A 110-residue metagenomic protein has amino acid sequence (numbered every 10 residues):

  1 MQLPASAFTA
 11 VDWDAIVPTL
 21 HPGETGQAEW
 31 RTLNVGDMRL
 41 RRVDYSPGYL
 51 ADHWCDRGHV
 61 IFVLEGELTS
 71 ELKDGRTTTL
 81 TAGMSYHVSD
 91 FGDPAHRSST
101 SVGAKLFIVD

Functional and structural regions predicted by a protein language model:
M1-R42: A short, N-terminal "cap"/entry segment at the start of jelly-roll beta-barrel domains of the cupin/DSBH fold
G36-C55, S89-G92: Conserved short histidine dyad/triad with adjacent acidic residue
Y45, W54-S70: Short, conserved beta-strand element in jelly-roll/cupin
L50, E67-E71, S85: Short beta-strand segments in beta-sandwich/barrel cores
D74-F91: Short acidic-glycine-tyrosine-enriched beta hairpin
Y86-F91, S101-D110: A short hydrophobic beta-strand segment most commonly corresponding to one strand of the jelly-roll/cupin
